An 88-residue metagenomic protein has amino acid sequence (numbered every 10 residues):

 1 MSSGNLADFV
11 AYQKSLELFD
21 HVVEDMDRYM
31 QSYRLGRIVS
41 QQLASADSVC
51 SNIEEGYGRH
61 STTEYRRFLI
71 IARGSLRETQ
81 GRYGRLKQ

Functional and structural regions predicted by a protein language model:
M1-Q88: Amphipathic alpha-helical assembly/interaction segments
